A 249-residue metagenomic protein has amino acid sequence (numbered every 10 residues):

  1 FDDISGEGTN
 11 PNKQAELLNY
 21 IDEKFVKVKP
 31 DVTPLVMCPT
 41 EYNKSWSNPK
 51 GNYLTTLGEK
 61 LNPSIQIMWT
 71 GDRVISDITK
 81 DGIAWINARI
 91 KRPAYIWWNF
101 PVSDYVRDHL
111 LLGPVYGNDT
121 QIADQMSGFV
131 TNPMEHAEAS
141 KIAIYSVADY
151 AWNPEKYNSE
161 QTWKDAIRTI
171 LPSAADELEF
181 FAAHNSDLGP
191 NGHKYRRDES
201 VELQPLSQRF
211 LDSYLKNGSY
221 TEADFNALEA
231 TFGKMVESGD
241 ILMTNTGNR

Functional and structural regions predicted by a protein language model:
D3-E160: Catalytic-core regions of glycoside hydrolase
K156-R249: C-terminal functional modules
